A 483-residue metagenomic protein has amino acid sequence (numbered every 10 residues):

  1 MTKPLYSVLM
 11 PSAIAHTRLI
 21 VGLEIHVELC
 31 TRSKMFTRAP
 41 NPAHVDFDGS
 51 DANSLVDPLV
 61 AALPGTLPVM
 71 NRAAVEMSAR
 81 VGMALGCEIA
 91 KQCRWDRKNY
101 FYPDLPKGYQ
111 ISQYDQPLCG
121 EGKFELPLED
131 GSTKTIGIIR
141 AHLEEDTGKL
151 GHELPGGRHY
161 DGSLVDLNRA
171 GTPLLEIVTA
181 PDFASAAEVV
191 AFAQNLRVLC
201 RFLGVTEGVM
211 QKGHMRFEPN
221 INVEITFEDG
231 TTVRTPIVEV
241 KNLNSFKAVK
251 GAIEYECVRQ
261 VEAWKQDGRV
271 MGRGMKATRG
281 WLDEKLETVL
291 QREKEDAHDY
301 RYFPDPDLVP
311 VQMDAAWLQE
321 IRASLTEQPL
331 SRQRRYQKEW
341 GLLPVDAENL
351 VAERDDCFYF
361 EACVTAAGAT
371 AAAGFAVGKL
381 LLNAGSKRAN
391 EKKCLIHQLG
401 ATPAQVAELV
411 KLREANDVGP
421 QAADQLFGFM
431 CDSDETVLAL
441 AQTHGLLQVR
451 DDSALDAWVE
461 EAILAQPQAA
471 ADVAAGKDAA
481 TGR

Functional and structural regions predicted by a protein language model:
T2-E327, P344, A366-A369: Basic, nucleic-acid-interacting segments
C30, V258, L382-N390, K411 (+3 more regions): Amphipathic alpha-helical core segments of compact helical bundles
T31, A73-M77, E188-A191, A248-A252 (+10 more regions): Generic recognition of stable, solvent-exposed alpha-helical segments in well-folded globular domains
G213-I225, Q337-A362, G374-K392, A401-A407 (+2 more regions): Core structural elements
V311-Q312, V345-A347, Y359-E361, A372 (+5 more regions): Extended hydrophobic-aromatic, low-complexity segments
W317-S324, S331, A362-A372, V406-V418: Extended, non-catalytic structural segments that build the interaction scaffolds of large macromolecular assemblies
L330-Q337: Extended, structured, electrostatic nucleic-acid-contact surfaces
H397-A407, D417-R483: Strongly charged, low-complexity linkers/loops
